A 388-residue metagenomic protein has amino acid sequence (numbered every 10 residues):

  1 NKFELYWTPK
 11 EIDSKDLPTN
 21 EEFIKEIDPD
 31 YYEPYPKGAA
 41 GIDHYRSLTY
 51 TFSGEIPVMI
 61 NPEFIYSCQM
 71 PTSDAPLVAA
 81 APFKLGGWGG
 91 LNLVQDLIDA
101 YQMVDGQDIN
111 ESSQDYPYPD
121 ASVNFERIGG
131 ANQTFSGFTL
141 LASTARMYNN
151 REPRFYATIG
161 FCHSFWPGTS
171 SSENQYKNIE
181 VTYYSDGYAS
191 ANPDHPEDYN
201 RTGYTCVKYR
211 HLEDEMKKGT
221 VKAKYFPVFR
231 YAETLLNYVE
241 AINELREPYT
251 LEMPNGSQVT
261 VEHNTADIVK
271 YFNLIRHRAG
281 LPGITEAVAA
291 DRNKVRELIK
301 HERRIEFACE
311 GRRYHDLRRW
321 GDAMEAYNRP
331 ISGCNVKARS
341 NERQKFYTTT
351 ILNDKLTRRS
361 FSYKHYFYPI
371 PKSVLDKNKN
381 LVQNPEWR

Functional and structural regions predicted by a protein language model:
K2-L17, D105-S113, S170-K177, R246-M253: Internal, charge-rich low-complexity segments
F3-Q102, Y183-C206, H211, K218-Y231 (+4 more regions): Long, intrinsically disordered, low-complexity segments
Y66-R154, G160, F165: Segments forming glycine/polar-rich beta-alpha architectures that bind adenosine-containing cofactors
I128-I275: C-terminal substrate/ligand-recognition segments
